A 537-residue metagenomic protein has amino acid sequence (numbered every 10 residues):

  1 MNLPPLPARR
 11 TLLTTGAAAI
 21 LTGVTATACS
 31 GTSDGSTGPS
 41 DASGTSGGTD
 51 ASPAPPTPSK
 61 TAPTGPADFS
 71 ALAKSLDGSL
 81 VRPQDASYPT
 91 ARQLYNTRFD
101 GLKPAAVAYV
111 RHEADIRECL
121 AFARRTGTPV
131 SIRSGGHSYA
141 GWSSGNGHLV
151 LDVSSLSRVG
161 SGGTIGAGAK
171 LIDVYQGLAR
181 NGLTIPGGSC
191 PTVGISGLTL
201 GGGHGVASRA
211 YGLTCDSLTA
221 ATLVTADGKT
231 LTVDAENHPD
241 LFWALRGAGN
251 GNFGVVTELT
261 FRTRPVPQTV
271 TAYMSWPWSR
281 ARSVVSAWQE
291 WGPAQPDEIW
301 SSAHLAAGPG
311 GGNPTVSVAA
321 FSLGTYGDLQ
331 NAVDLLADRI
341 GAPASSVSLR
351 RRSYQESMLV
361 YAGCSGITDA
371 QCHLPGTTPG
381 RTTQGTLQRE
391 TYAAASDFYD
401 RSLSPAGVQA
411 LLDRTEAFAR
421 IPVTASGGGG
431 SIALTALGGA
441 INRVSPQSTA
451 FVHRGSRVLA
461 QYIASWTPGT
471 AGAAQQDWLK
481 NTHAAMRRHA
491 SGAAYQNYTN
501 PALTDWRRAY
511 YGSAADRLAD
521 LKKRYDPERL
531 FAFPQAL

Functional and structural regions predicted by a protein language model:
N2-L537: Soluble FAD-dependent oxygen oxidases
